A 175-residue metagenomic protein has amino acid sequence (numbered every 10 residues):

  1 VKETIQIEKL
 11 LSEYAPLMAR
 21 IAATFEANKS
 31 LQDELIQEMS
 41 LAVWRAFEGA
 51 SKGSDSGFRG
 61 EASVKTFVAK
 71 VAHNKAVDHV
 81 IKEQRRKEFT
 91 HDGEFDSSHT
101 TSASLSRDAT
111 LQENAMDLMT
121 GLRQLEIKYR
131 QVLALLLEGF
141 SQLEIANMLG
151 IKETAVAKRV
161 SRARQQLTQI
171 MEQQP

Functional and structural regions predicted by a protein language model:
V1-T24, S30-D33, W44, S51: A short, charge-rich alpha-helical start-of-domain segment used by transcription regulators
A27, S40-S63, E83: Sigma70-family region 2
E34-L41, R45, A62-N74: Structural recognition of an alpha-helix C-terminal capping motif at a helix-to-coil junction
A69-H91, L111: Arg/Lys-rich amphipathic alpha helix in sigma70-family domain 2
R86-Q112: Internal acidic/polar
R123, I127-K128, E138-K158: Helix-turn-helix DNA-binding module
V132-L133: A short pre-motif secondary-structure segment
L149-Q174: DNA-recognition helix of helix-turn-helix
